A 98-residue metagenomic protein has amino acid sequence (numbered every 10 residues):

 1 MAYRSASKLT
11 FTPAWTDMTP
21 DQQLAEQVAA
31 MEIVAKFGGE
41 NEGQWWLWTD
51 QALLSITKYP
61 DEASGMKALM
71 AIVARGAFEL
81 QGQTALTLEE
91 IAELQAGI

Functional and structural regions predicted by a protein language model:
M1-E42, W46-Q51, L86-I98: Short S/T/G/P-rich N-terminal loop/turn motif that feeds into the first structured element of a domain
S7, S55, G65: Hydrophobic pocket/interface hotspot
L9-F11, I56-P60: Short beta-strand-to-loop capping motifs
V28, K58-E90: An amphipathic, aromatic/His-enriched active-site/gating alpha helix that lines ligand/cofactor pockets
